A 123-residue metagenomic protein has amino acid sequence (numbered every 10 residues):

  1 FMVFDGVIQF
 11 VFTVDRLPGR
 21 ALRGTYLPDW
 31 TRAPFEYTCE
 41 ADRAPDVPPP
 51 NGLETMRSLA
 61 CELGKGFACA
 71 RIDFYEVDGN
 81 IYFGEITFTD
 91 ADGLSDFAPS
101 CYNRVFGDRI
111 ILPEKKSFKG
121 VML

Functional and structural regions predicted by a protein language model:
F1-E40: Phosphate-binding site of ATP-dependent enzymes
M2-G6, Y75-V77, T89: Short beta-strand micro-motifs enriched in acidic
L17, T31-P34, E40-P45, Y102-F106 (+1 more regions): Short C-terminal domain-edge/linker segments immediately following a structured domain
L27-I81: A long amphipathic alpha-helix within ATP-dependent nucleotide-binding catalytic cores
D78-L123: C-terminal active-site "lid" helix and adjoining low-complexity regulatory extension at the edge of ATP-using catalytic
